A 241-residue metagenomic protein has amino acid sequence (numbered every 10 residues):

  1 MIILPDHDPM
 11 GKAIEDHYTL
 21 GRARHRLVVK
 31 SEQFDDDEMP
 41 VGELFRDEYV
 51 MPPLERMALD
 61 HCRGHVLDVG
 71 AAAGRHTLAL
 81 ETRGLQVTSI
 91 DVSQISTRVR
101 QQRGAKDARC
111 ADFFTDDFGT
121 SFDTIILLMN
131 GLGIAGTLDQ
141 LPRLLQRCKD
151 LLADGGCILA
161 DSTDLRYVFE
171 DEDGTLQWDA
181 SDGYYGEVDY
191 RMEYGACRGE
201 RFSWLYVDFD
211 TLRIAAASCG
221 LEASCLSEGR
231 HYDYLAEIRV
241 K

Functional and structural regions predicted by a protein language model:
I3, K12-Y18, A153-T211: SAM-dependent methyltransferase
V41-H65: Conserved alpha-helix/loop element of class I SAM-dependent methyltransferases that forms part of the SAM/SAH-binding
A73: Conserved SAM/SAH-binding loop
S93-Q94: Conserved SAM/SAH-binding beta-strand->alpha-helix loop
G104-T115: Conserved SAM-binding strand-loop segment of SAM-dependent methyltransferases
F122-P142: A short SAM/SAH-binding and catalytic strip from SAM-dependent methyltransferases
L141-D154: A short glycine-rich, Lys/Arg-flanked "PGG" loop and its adjoining helix->strand segment in the class I
C219-K241: Core SAM-dependent methyltransferase catalytic element
